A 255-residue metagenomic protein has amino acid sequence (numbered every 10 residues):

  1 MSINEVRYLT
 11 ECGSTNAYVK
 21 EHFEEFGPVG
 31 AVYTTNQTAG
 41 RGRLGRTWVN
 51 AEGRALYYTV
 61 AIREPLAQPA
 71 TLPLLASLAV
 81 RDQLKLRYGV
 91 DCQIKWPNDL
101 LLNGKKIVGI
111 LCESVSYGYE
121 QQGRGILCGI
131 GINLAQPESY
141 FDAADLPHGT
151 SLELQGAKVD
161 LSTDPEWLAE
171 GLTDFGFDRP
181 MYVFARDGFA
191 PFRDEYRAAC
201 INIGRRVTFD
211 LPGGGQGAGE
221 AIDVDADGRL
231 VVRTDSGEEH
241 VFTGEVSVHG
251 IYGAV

Functional and structural regions predicted by a protein language model:
M1-V90, K106-V108, V115-S116, A254-V255: N-terminal lobe of the biotin/lipoate ligase/transferase fold
R41-R46, K95, R197, R206: Basic side chains
P65-A67, L74-C92, L102-V255: Long, positively charged amphipathic alpha-helical accessory segments at protein N-termini or as interdomain linkers
